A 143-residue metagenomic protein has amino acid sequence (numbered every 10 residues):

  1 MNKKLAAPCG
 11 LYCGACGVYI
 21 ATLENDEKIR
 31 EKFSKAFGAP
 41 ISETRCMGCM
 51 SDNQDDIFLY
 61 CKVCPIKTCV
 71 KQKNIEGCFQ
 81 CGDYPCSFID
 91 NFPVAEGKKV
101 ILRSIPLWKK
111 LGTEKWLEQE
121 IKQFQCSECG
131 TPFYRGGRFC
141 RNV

Functional and structural regions predicted by a protein language model:
M1-K28, Q125: N-terminal, charge-rich interaction modules
L5, C9, S42, I57-Y60 (+4 more regions): Short metal-coordination and nucleic-acid-contact micro-motifs, chiefly zinc-binding Cys/His arrays
C13, G17, M50, P65-T68 (+4 more regions): Cys/His-coordinated zinc-binding microdomains
T22, D55-D56, V70, S87 (+1 more regions): Short, non-ligating residues that shape and space the ligands of small metal-coordination modules and catalytic
E24, E31-A36, Y84: Charge-rich, low-complexity N-terminal segments
C46, C61-C64, C78, C126-C129 (+1 more regions): Short cysteine-rich clusters marking metal-coordination/redox-active sites
F58-G97: Mid-chain, well-packed structural core segment of small domains
L107-V143: Cys/His-clustered metal-coordination modules, chiefly Zn-binding fingers
